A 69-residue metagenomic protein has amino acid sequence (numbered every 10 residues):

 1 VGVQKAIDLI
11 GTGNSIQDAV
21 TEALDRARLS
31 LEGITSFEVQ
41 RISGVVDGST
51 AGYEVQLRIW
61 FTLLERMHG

Functional and structural regions predicted by a protein language model:
G2-F37: Short, well-ordered alpha-helical segments
E38-G69: A cross-kingdom feature marking charged/low-complexity
